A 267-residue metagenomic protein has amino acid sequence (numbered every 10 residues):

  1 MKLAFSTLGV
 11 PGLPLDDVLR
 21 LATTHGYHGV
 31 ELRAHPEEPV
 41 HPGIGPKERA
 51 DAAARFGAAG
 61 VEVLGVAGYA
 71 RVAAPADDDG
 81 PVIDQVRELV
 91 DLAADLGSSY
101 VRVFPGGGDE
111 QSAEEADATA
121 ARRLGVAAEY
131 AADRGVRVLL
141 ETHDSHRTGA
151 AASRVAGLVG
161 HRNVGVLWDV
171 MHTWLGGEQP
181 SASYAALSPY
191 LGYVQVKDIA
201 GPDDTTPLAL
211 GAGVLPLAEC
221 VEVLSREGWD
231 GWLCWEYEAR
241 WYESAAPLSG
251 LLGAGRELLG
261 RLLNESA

Functional and structural regions predicted by a protein language model:
M1-T7, P11-H28, A53, G57-G60 (+2 more regions): Histidine-acidic metal/acid-base catalytic patches
D16-D17, R55-E62, V72-V166, L175: Active-site acidic/histidine proton-transfer and metal-coordination neighborhood in alpha/beta enzyme cores
H25-E38, L64-A70, F104: Short, conserved active-site loops that position catalytic residues or coordinate cofactors/metal ions across diverse
E31, G65-A67, R102, L139 (+2 more regions): Conserved beta-strand positions in the central sheet of alpha/beta enzyme cores
E31-A53, G106-S112: Glycine-rich, proline-tolerant flexible connector loops at the mouths of alpha/beta enzymes
H35-P39, A70-A73, G107-Q111, A200-D203 (+1 more regions): A short, flexible beta-alpha/helix-coil linker loop
H41-I44, A74, D78, S112 (+3 more regions): Pocket-edge positions in alpha/beta enzyme catalytic cores
I44-A50, D79-R87, E114-L124, S153 (+3 more regions): Charged helix-capping and loop-helix junction motifs
